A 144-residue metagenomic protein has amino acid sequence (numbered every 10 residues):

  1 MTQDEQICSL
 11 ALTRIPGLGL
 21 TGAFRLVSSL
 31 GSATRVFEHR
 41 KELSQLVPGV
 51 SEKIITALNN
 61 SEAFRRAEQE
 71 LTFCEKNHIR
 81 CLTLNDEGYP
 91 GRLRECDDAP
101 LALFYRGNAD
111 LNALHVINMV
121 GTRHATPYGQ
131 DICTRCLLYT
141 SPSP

Functional and structural regions predicted by a protein language model:
M1-R135: Short, positively charged patches
Y139-P144: Conserved small/polar residues in nucleotide/adenosyl-binding loops
